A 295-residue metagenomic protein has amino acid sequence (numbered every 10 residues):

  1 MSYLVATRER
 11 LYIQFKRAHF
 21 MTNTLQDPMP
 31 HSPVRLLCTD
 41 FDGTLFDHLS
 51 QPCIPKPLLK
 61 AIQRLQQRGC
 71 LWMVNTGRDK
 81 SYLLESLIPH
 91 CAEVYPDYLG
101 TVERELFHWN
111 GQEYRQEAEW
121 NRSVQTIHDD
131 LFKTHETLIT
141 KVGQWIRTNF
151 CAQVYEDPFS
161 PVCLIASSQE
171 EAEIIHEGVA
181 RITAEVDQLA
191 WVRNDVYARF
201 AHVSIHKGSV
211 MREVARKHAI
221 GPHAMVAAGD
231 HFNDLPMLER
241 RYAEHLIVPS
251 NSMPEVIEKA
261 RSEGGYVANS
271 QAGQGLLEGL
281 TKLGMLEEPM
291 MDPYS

Functional and structural regions predicted by a protein language model:
Y3-F41, L49, P57-R64: Non-catalytic pre-domain segments flanking phosphatase-related domains
S32, F200-A201, G208-S295: Mg2+-dependent phosphoryl-transfer enzymes with acidic/Ser/Thr/Gly-rich catalytic loops
H48-L49, L83-E85, N110-G111, M237 (+2 more regions): Short glycine-/acidic-enriched loop or helix-start segments at secondary-structure transitions that form or flank
H48-P52, G77-R78, V203-S204: Short, flexible loop segments at the rims of nucleotide/cofactor-binding pockets, characterized by
I54-R147, C151: Active-site phosphate-binding/coordination module
L87-P89, E177-A180, E255-E263: Short, aromatic/basic amphipathic alpha-helical patches
K141-A228, F232-R240: Conserved acidic, metal-coordinating active-site core of Asp-based, Mg2+-dependent phosphoryl-transfer enzymes
